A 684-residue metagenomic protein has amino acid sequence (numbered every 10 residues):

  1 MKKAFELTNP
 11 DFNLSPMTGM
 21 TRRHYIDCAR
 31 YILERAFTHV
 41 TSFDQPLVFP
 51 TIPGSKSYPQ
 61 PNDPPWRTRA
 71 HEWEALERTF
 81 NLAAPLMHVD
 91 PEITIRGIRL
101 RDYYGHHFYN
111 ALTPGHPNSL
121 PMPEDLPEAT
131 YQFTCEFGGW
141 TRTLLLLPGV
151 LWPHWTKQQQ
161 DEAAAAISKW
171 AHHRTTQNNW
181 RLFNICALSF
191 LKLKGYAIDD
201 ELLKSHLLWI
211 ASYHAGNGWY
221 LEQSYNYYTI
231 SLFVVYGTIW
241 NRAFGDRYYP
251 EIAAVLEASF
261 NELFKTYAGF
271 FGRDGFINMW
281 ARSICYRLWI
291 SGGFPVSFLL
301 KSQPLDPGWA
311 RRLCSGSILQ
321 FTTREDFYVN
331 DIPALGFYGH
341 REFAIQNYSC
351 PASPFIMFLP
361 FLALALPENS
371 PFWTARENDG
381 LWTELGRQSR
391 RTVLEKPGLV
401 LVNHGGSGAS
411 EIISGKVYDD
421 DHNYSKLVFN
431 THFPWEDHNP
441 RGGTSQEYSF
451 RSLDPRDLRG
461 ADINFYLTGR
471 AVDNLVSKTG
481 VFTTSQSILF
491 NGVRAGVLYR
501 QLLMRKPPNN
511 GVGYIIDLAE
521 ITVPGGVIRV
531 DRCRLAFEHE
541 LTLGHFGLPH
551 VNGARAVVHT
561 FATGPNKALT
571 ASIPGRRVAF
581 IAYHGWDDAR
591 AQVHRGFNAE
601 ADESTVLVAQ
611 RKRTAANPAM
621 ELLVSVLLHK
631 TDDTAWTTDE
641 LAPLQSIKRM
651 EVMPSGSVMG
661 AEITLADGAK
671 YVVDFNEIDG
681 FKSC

Functional and structural regions predicted by a protein language model:
M1-T113: Extreme N-terminal leader/anchor segments
G54-P64, Y338-R341, D379-E384, G511-G513: Short linear interaction motifs
R69-D90, G97-F298: Aromatic-lined, polymer-binding surfaces characteristic of secreted/periplasmic polysaccharide-degrading enzymes
W73, T134, P351, L394 (+2 more regions): Solvent-exposed loop and beta-edge segments used for protein-protein assembly and interaction
P91, I95, W152, Y248 (+2 more regions): Structured alpha-helical bundle/scaffold domains in large eukaryotic membrane-trafficking regulators
A111, G115-P123, G272-M279, I284-H422: Carbohydrate-active enzyme catalytic cores, enriched for enzymes that act on polyanionic acidic polysaccharides
W382, G386-S487: Low-complexity, glycine/alanine/valine/leucine- and proline-rich hydrophobic stretches
Q446-C684: Extended repeat-based interaction scaffolds and adjacent low-complexity, acidic/S/T/P-biased segments that form broad
